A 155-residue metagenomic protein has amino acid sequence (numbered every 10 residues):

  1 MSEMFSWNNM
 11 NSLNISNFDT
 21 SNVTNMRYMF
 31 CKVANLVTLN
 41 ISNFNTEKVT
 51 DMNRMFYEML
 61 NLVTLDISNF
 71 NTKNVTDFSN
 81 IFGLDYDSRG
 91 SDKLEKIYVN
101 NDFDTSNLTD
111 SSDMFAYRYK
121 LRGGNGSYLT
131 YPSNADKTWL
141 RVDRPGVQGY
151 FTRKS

Functional and structural regions predicted by a protein language model:
S2-S155: Negatively charged
